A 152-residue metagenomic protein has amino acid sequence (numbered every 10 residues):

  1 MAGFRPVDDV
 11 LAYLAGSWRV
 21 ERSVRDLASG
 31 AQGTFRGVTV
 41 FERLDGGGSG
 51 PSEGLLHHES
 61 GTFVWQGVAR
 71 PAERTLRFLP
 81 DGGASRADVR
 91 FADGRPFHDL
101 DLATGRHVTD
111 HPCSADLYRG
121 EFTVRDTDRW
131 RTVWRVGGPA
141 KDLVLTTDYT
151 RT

Functional and structural regions predicted by a protein language model:
A2-T152: Soluble ligand-binding/transfer domains with enclosed cavities or grooves
